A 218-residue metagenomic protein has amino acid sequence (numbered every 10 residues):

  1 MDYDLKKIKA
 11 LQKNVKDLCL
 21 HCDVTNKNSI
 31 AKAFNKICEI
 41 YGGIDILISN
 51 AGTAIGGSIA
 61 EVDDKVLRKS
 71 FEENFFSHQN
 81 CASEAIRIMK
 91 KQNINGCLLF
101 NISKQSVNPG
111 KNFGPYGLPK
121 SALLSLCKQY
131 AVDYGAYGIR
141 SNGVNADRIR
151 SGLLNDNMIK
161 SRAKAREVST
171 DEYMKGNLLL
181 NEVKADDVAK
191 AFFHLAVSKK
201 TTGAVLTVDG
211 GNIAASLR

Functional and structural regions predicted by a protein language model:
G43, I48, G135, R140 (+1 more regions): Short, small/polar-rich loop/turn modules that mediate ligand/substrate recognition or access, typified
S58-I59, D63-F71, I159: Substrate-binding pocket helix/loop in short-chain dehydrogenase/reductase
V62, P109-L118, Q129: Active-site loop-to-helix junction immediately N-terminal to the catalytic Tyr of the SDR YXXXK motif in Rossmann-fold
A82, P119, C127: Active-site helix of classical SDR
R87, V132-A136: Alpha-helical segment proximal to the catalytic Tyr-Lys
S103: Residue(s) in the substrate-gating loop at a strand-loop-helix junction that position the organic substrate next
N181-V208, I213: C-terminal substrate-recognition "lid" of short-chain dehydrogenase/reductases
